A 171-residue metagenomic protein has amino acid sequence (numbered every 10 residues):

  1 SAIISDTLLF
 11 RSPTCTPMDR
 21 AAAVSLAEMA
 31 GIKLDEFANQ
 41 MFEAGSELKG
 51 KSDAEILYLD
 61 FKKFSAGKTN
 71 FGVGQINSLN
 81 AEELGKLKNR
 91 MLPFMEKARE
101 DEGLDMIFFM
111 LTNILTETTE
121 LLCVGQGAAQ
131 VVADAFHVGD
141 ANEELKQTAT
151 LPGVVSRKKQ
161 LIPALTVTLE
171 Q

Functional and structural regions predicted by a protein language model:
S1-A2: Internal alpha/beta core interface subdomains
L9-R11: Active-site histidine-anchored catalytic micro-motif
R20-Q171: C-terminal accessory domains and tails appended to enzymatic cores
